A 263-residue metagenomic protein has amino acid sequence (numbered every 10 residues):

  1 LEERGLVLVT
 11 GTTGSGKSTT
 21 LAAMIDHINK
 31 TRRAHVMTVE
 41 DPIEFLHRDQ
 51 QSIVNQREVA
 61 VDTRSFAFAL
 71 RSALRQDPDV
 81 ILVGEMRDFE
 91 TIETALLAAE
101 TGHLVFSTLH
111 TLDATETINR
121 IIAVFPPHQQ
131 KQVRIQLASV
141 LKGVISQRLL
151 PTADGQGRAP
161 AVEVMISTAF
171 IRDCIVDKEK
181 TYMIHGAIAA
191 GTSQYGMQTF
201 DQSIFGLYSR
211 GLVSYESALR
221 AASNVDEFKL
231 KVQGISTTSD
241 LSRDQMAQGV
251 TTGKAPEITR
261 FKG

Functional and structural regions predicted by a protein language model:
L1-G263: Short, flexible helix-loop junctions that flank or precede catalytic/ligand sites
